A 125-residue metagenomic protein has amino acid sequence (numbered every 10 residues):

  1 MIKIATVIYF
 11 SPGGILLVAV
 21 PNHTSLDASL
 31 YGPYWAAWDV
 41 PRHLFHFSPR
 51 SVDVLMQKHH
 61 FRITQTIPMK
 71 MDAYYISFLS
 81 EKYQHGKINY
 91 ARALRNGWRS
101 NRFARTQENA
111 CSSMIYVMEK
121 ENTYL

Functional and structural regions predicted by a protein language model:
M1-L30, H46-F61, S113-N122: Conserved SAM-binding loop
I4, Y31-Y34, S80-E81: Short, glycine/charged-enriched secondary-structure capping and boundary segments
A19-H23, A37-W38, I88-N96: Short linear motifs at secondary-structure transitions and domain/linker junctions
V20, R42, I67-K70: Active-site proximal loops enriched in glycine and acidic residues that flank catalytic Cys/His/Asp and coordinate
P33-A36, E108-N109: Short, flexible turn/loop "capping" segments at secondary-structure junctions
W35-R50: Acceptor-substrate binding/catalytic loop of class I
Q65-L125: A C-terminal cap/extension of S-adenosyl-L-methionine-dependent methyltransferases that defines the acceptor-substrate
